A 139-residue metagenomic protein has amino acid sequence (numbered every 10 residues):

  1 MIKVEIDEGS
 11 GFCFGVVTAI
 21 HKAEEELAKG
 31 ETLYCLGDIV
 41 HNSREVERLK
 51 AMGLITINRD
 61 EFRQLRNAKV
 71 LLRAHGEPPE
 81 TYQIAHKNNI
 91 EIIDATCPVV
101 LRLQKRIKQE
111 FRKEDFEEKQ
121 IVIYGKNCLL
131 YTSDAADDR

Functional and structural regions predicted by a protein language model:
I2-G11: Generic N-terminal amphipathic, Lys/Arg-enriched alpha-helix
L33-I39, I123-Y124: Short internal beta-strands
G37-M52: N-terminal beta-loop-helix "entrance" segment that forms/cooperates in small-molecule cofactor or anionic ligand
I55-L65: Short acidic low-complexity segments
R73-P78: Conserved phosphate/oxyanion-binding catalytic-loop motifs
I90-F116, N127: Ser/Thr/Gly-rich flexible loops in soluble cytosolic domains mediating phosphotransfer, phosphorylation
Y131-D138: Conserved small/polar residues in nucleotide/adenosyl-binding loops
